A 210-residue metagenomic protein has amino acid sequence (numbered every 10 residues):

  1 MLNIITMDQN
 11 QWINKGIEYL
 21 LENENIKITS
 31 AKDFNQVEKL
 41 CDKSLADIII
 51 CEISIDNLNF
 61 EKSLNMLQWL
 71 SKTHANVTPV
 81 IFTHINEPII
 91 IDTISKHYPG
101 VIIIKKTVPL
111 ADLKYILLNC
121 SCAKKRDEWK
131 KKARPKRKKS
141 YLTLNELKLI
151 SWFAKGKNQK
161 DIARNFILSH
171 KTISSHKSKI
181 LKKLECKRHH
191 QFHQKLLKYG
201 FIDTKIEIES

Functional and structural regions predicted by a protein language model:
M1-W129: N-terminal regulatory/sensing modules of transcriptional regulators
T107, G156, K183-K187: Residues at alpha-helix boundaries and the short loops/turns that link adjacent helices
I116, H176-K179: Residues within the DNA-recognition helix of helix-turn-helix
K131-T172: Helix-turn-helix DNA-binding segment
L149, K179-I180: Hydrophobic side chains within alpha-helical segments
L181-S210: Basic, Lys/Arg-enriched C-terminal extension of HTH/homeodomain DNA-binding domains
